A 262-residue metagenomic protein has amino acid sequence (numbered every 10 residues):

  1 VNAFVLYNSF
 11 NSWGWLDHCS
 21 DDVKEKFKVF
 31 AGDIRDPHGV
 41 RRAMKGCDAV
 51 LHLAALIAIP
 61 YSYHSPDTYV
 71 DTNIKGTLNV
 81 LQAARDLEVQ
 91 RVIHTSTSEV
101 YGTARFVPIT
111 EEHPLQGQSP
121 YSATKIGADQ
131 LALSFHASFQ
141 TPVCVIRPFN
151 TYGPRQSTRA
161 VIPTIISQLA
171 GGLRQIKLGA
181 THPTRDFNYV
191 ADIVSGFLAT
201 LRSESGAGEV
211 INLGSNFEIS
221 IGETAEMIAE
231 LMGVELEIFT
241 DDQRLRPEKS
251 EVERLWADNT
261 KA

Functional and structural regions predicted by a protein language model:
V1-T151: N-terminal Rossmann-like NAD(P)+-binding domain of SDR-like oxidoreductases, especially those catalyzing
A3, K28, G32-R35, P163 (+1 more regions): C-terminal substrate-binding subdomain of Rossmann-fold SDR/epimerase-dehydratase oxidoreductases
L16, S62, I165, L178-T181: Generic structural signal for conserved hydrophobic packing positions in ordered secondary structure
N79, N150, Q156, P183-R185: Heptad-repeat alpha-helical coiled-coil signaling segments
A84, H136, L169, T200-L201: Hydrophobic pocket-lining residues that define ligand/cofactor binding sites across diverse proteins
T103-R105, P154-A160, K261: Short beta-loop-alpha junction of Rossmann-like oxidoreductase domains
G127, L131, F135, T164-I165 (+2 more regions): Hydrophobic alpha-helix immediately C-terminal to the catalytic Tyr-X-X-X-Lys motif of short-chain
